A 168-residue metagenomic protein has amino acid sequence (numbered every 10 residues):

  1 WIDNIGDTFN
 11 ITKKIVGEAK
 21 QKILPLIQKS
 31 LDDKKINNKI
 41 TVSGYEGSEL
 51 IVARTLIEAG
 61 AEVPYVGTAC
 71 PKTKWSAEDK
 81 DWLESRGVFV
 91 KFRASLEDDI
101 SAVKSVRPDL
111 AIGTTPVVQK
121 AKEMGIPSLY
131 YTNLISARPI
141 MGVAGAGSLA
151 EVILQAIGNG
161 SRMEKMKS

Functional and structural regions predicted by a protein language model:
W1-S168: An N-terminal assembly and electron-transfer interface module characteristic of large anaerobic redox and radical
